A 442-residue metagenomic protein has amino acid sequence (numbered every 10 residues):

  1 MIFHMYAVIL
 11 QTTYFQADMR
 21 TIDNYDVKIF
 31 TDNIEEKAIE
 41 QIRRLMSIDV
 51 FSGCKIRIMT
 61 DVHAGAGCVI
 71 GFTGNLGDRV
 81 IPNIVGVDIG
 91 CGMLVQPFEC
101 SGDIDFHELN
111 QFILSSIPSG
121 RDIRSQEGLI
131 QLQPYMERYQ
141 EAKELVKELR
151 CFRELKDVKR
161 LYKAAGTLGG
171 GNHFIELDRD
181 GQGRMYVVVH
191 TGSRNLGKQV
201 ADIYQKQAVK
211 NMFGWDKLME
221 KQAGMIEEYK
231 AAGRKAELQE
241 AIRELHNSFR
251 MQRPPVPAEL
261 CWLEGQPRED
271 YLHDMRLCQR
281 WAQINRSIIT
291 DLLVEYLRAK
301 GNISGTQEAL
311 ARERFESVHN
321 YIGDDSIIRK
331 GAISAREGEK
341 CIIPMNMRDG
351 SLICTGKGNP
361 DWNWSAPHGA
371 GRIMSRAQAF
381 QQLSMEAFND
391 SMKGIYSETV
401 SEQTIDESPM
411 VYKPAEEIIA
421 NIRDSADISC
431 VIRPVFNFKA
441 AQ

Functional and structural regions predicted by a protein language model:
I2-F15: Short, positively charged and aromatic/hydrophobic N-terminal segments
F15-R44, F51-I58, A64-I70, R79-P82 (+2 more regions): Domain-length cofactor-binding catalytic modules of enzymes
T60-D61, D88: Acidic active-site catalytic centers that drive phospho-/nucleotidyl reactions and related ester hydrolyses
V69-G77, E99-C100: Glycine-rich loop at the start of a catalytic domain that most often binds anionic cofactors/ligands
G74-R79, V85-V87: Short, charge-rich binding segments
N75, L94, Q378-A379: Short capping/connector residues at structural and topological boundaries
I84-R138: A generic, well-ordered mixed alpha/beta core segment in the N-terminal half of proteins
